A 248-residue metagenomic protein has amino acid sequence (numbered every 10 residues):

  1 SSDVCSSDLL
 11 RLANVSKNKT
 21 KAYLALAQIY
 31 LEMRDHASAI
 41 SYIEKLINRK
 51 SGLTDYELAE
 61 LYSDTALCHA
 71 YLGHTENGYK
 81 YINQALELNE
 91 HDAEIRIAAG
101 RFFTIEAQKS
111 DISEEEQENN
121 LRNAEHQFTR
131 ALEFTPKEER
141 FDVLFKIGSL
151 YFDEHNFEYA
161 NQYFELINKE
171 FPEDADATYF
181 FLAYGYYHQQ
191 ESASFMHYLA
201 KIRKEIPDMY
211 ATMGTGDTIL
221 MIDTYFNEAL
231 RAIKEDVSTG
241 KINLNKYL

Functional and structural regions predicted by a protein language model:
S1-S6: Short, small-residue-biased leader/transition segments that mark boundaries at the very start of proteins
K17, S51, Y56, E90 (+3 more regions): Short coil turns that delineate tetratricopeptide repeat
K21, Y56, E60, E94 (+4 more regions): Start-of-helix register in tetratricopeptide repeats
A25, E57-E60, D64, A98 (+3 more regions): Canonical tetratricopeptide repeat
N48, E116-R130, A183-A211: TPR/TPR-like (Sel1-like) alpha-helical repeat modules
K201-L248: Terminal, low-structured helical/coil segments at or just beyond the last alpha-helical repeat
